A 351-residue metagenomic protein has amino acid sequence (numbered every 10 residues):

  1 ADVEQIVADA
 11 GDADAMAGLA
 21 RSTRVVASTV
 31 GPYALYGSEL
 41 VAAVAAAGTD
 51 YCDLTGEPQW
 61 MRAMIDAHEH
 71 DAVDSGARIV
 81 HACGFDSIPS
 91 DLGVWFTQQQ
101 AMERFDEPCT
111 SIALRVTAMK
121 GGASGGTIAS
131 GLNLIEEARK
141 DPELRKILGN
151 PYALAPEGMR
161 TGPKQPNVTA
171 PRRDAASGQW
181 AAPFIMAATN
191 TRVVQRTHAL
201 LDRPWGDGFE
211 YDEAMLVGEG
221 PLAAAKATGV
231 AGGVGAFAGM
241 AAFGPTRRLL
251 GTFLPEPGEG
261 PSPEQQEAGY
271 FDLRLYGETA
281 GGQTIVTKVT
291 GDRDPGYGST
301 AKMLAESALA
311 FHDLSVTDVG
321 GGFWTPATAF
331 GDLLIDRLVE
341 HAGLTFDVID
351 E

Functional and structural regions predicted by a protein language model:
A1: Glycine-rich phosphate-binding loop and adjoining beta1-alpha1-beta2 segment of Rossmann-like nucleotide-binding folds
I6-V25, T29-Y36: Conserved Rossmann-fold cofactor-binding substructure of NAD(P)-dependent oxidoreductases
R24-V25, D50, I285: Structural motif
P32, V41-M61: ADP-ribose/adenylate-binding Rossmann-like module
G37, T55-A77: Rossmann-fold NAD(P)-binding glycine/threonine-rich loop
D50-Y51, I79, F346: Hydrophobic beta-strand scaffold residues
P58-W60, G84-D91: Gly/Ser/Thr-rich loops at beta-strand to alpha-helix junctions that form or flank small-molecule/cofactor-binding
S87, Q99-E351: C-terminal catalytic/substrate-binding lobe primarily of soluble NAD(P)-dependent oxidoreductases
